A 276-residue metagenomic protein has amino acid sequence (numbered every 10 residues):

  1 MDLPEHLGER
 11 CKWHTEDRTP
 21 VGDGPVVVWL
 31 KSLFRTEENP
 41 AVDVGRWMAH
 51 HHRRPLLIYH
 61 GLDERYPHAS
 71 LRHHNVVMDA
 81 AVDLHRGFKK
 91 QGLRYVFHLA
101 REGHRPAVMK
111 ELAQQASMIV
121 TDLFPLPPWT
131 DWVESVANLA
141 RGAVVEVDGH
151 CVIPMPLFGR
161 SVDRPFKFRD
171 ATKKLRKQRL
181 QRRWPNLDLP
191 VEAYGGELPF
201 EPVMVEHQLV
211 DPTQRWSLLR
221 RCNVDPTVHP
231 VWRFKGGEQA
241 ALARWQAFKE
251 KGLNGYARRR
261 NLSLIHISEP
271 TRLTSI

Functional and structural regions predicted by a protein language model:
M1-V191: Trp/Phe/Arg-rich N-terminal binding region typifying the photolyase-homology
R94, N254-G255, L273: A general structural signal for well-ordered secondary-structure junctions
S161-L264, S268: Glycine/tryptophan-enriched, flexible segments
E269-R272, I276: Positively charged, low-complexity/disordered segments
